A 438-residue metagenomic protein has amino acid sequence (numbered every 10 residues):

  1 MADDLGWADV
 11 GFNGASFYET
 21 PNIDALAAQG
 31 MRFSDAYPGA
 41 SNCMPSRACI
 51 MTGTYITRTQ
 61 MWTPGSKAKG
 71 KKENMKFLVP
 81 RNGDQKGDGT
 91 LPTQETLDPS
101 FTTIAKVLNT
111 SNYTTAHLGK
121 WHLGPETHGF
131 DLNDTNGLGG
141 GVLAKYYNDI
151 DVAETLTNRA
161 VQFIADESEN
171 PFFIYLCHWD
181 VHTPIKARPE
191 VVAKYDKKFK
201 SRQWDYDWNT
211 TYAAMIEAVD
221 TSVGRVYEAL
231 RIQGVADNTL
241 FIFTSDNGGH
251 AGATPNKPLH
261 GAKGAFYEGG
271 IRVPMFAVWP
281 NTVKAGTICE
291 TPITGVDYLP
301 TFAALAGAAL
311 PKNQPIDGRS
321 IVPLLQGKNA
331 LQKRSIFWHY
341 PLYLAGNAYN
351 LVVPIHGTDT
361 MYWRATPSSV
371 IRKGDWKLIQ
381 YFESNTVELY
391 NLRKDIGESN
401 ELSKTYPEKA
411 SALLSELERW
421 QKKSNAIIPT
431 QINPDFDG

Functional and structural regions predicted by a protein language model:
M1-F382, V387-E388, I396-K422, I427-D437: Formylglycine-dependent sulfatase
